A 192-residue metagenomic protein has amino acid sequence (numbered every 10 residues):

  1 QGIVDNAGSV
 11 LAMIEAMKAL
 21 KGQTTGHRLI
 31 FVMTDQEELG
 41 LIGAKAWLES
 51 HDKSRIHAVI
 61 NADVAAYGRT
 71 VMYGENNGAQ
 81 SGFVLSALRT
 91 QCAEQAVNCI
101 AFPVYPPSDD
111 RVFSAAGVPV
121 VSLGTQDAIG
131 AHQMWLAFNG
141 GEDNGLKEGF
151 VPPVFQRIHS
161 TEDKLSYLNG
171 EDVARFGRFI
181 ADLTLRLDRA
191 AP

Functional and structural regions predicted by a protein language model:
Q1-A87, C99, D110: Acidic/histidine-rich catalytic neighborhood of metal-dependent amide-processing enzymes
I30-M33, H57-A62, V120-G124, H159 (+1 more regions): Structural recognition of the beta-strand scaffold that forms the well-ordered cores of secreted hydrolase catalytic
D63-A66, Q126-G130: Glycine-rich beta-alpha junction loops
C92-A101: A local structural motif
P103-S108: Short helix-initiation/N-cap motifs at beta->coil->alpha
F113-S114: Hydrophobic residues within well-ordered alpha-helices
H132-P192: His/Asp/Glu-rich mid-to-C-terminal helical/loop segments that flank catalytic regions of hydrolases
